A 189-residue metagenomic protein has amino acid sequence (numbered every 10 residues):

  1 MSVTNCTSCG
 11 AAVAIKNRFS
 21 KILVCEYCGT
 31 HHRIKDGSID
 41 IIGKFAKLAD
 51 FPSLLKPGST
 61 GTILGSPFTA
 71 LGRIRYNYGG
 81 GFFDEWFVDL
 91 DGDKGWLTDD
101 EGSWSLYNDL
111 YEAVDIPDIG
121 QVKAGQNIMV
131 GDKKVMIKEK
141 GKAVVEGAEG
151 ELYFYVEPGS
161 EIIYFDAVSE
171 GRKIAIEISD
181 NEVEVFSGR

Functional and structural regions predicted by a protein language model:
M1-P67, G72-E85, D89-R189: Mixed-charge, low-complexity intrinsically disordered regions
